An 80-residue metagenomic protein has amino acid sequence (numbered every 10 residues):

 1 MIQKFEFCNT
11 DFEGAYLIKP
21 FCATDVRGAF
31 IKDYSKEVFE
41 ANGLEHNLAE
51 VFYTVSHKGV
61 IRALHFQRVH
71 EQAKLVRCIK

Functional and structural regions predicted by a protein language model:
M1-K80: Non-catalytic, conserved peripheral segments adjacent to functional cores
